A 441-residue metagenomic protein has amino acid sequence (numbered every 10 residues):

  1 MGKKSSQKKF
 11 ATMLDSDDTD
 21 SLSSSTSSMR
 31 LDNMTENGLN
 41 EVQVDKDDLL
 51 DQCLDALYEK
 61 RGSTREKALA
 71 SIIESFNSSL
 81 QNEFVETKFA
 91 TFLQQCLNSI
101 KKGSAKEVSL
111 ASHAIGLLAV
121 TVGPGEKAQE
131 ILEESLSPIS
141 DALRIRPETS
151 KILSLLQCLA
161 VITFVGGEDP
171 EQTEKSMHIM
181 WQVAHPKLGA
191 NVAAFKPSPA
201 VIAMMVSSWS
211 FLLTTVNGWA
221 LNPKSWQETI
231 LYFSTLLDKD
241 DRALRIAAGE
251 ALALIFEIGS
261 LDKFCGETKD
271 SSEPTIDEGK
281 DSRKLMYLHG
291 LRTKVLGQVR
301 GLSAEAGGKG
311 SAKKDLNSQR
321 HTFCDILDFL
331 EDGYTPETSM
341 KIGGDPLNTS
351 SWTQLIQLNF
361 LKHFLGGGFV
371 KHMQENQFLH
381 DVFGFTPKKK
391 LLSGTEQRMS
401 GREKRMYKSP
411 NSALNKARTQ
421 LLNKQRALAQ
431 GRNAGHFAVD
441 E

Functional and structural regions predicted by a protein language model:
M1-F10, H289-E441: Long C-terminal extensions of eukaryotic subunits of large macromolecular complexes
M1-S79, L392, R398-E441: N-terminal "cap/leader" segments of large eukaryotic alpha-helical scaffolds
G38-Q43, N77-F89, A119-L132, R144 (+6 more regions): Flexible loop/turn segments at the boundaries of HEAT repeats in alpha-solenoid HEAT proteins
Q43-C53, V85-C96, G125-S140, I152 (+4 more regions): Core helices of alpha-solenoid repeat scaffolds
D55-T64, Q95-S109, P138-K151, P186-A200 (+2 more regions): Short coil/turn segments at helix-helix junctions and helix-capping linkers within large alpha-helical proteins
L57, S71-S79, C96, A111-V122 (+6 more regions): Hydrophobic residues within the alpha-helices of tandem HEAT/HEAT-like
E66-K67, L80-Q81, V85, V108-S109 (+2 more regions): Intrinsically disordered, low-complexity regions enriched in proline, serine, glycine and charged residues
T235-D238, R242-G301: Alpha-helical scaffold segments of alpha-solenoid architecture
